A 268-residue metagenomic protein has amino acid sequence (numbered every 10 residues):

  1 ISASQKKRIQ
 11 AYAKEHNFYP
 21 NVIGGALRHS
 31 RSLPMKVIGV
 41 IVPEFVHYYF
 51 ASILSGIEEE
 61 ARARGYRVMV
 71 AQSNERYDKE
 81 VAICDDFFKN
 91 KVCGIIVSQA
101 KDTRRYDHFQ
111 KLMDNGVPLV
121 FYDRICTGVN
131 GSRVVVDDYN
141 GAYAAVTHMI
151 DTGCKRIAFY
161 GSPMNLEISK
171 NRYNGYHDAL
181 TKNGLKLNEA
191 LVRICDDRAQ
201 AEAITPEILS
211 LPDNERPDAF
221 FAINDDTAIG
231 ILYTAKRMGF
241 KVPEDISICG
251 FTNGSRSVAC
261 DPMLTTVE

Functional and structural regions predicted by a protein language model:
I9: Short conserved active-site loop signatures built around small residues
K14-Y49, I53-S55, R64, D86-K89: N-terminal helix-turn-helix/winged-helix DNA-binding helices and compositionally similar short basic alpha-helical
G39, V92-Q99, A158-Y160, D213-N224 (+1 more regions): Periplasmic-binding protein-like
V42-S52, V70-K79, K101, R124 (+5 more regions): Hinge/beta->alpha junction and helix N-cap segments in small-molecule ligand-binding domains
E80-K91, A201-E215: Short, well-structured alpha-helical segments in soluble
V81-V92, I96-V97, D102-N140: Short beta-strand-centered segments that line the small-molecule binding cleft or hinge of alpha/beta clamshell
P206-E268: Flexible loop/turn connectors
